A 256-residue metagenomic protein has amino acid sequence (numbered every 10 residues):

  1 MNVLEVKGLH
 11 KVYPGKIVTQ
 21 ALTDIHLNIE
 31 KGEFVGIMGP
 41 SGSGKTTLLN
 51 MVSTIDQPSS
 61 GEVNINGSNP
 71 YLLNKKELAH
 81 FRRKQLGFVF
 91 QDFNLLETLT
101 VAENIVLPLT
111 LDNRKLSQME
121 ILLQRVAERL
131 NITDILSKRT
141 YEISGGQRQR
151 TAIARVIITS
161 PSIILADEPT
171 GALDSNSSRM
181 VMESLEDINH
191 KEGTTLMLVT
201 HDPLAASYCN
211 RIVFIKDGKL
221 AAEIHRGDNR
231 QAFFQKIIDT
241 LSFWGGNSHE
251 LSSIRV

Functional and structural regions predicted by a protein language model:
S53: Helix-to-loop junction immediately C-terminal to a conserved catalytic motif
G61-N69: Conserved ABC transporter NBD signature motif
N69, S117-D134: Conserved ABC ATPase "signature" region
L99-L107: Short coil-to-helix segment of the ABC ATPase nucleotide-binding domain corresponding to the Q-loop/switch region
R139-I143, Q147-Q149: Conserved ABC ATPase signature
I158-S162: A short, proline-enriched helix->beta-strand linker immediately N-terminal to the Walker B motif in ABC-type P-loop
I164-D167: Catalytic Walker B motif of ABC-type/P-loop ATPase nucleotide-binding domains
